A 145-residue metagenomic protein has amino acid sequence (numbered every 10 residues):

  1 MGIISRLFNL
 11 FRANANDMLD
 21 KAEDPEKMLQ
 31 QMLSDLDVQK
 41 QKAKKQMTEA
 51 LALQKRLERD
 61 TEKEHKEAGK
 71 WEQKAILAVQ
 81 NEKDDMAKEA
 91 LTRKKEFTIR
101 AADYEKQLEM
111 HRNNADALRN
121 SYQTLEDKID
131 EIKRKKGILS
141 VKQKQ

Functional and structural regions predicted by a protein language model:
M1-T48, L91-Q145: Long, charged alpha-helical scaffolding segments
M47-K55: Short, charge/polar-rich alpha-helical segments
Q54-E64: Amphipathic, heptad-repeat-like alpha-helical segments
K63-A75: Extended, amphipathic, non-transmembrane alpha-helical segments
Q73-A90: Alpha-helical hairpins and coiled-coil heptad-repeat segments
